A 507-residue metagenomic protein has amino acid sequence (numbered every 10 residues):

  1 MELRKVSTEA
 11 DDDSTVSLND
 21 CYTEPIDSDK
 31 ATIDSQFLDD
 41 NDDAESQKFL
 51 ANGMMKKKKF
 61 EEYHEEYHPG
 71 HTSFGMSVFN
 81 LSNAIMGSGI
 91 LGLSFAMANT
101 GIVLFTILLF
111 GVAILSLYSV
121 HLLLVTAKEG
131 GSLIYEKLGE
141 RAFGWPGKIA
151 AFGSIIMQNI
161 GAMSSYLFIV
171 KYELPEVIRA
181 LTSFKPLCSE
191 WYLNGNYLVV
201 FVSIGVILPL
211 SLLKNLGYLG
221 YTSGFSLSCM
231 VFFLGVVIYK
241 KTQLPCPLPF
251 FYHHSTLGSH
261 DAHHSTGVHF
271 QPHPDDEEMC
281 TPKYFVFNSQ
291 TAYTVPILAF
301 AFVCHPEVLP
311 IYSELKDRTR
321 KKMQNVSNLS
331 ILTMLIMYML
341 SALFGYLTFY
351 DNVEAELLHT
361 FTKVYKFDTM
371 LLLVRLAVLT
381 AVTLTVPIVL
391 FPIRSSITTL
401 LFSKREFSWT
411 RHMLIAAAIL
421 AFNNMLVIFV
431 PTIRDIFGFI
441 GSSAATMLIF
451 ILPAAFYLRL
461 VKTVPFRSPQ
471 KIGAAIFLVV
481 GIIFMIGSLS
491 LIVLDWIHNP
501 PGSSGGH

Functional and structural regions predicted by a protein language model:
M1-P69, M76, K137, F233 (+6 more regions): Intrinsically disordered, low-complexity terminal tails enriched in acidic/polar residues
E66-S88, A98, V103, V480: Membrane-interface recognition of transmembrane alpha-helix starts, especially the cytoplasmic loop-to-helix transition
P69-G70, G75, H121, T126 (+6 more regions): Membrane-interfacial loop- and helix-cap regions that link adjacent transmembrane helices in polytopic membrane proteins
S88, A113-L122, S203-L212, P453: Central hydrophobic cores of alpha-helical transmembrane segments in multi-pass inner-membrane proteins across all
L93-G101, L216-G217, D435: Short, hydrophobic transmembrane alpha-helix segments
A96, P209-L213, M425-P431: Hydrophobic alpha-helical transmembrane segments
A96-T126, S132: Extracellular loop-to-transmembrane helix junctions
P209-L216, L401-F402, L460: C-terminal ends of transmembrane helices
